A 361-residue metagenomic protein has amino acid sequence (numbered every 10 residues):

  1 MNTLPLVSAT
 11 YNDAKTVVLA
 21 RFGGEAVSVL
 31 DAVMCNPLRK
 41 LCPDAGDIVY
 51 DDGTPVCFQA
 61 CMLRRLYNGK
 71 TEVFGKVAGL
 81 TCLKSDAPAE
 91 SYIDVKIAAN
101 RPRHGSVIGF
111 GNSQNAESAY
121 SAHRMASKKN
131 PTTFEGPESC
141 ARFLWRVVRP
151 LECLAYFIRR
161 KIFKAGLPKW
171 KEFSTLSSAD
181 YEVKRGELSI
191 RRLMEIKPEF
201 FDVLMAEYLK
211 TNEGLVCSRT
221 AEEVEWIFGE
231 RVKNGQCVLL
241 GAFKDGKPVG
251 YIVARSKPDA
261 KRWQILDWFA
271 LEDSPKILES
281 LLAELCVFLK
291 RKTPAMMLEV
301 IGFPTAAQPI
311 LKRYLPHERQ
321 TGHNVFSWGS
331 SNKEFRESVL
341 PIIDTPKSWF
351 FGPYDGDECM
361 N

Functional and structural regions predicted by a protein language model:
M1-L4, G105, L188, M296: A structural micro-motif
N2-L80, Q114, S189-L271: A conserved beta-strand-loop-helix scaffold within acyl/acetyltransferase catalytic domains
V18-E25, K96-R103, Y120, Y208 (+4 more regions): Hydrophobic, Leu/Ile/Phe/Ala-enriched alpha-helical segments that form helix-helix packing faces
Q59, L63, G105-E182, E230-R231 (+5 more regions): Active-site/acyl-donor-binding loops of N-acyltransferases
G69-E72, P88, Y120-A122: Short, conserved acidic/polar surface loops in the N-terminal third of protein domains
A78-R103, G109, P275-F288: Conserved acetyl-CoA-binding loop-helix of GNAT-fold acetyltransferases
S178-R192: Pan-zinc metallopeptidase signature
